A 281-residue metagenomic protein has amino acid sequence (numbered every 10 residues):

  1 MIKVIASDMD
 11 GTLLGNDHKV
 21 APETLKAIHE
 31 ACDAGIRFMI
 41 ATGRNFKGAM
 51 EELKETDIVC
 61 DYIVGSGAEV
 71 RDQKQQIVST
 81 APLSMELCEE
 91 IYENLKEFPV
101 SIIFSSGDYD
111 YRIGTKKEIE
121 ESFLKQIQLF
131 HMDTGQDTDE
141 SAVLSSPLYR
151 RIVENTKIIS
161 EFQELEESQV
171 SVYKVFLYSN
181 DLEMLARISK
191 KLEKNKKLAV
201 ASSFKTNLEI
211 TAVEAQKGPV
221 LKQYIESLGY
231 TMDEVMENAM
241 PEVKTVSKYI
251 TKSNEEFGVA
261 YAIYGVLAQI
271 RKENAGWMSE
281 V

Functional and structural regions predicted by a protein language model:
M1-V4, D8, G15, V20-P22 (+2 more regions): Mg2+-dependent phosphoryl-transfer enzymes with acidic/Ser/Thr/Gly-rich catalytic loops
P22-D139: Active-site phosphate-binding/coordination module
T24, A49-L53, I188, V243 (+1 more regions): Hydrophobic packing residues within well-ordered alpha-helices of enzyme cores
A31, L95, L192-E193, V243: A generic structural signal for well-ordered alpha-helical segments
A31, T42, S66, V175 (+3 more regions): Residue-level signal for inorganic ion chemistry
G35-M39, V59-C60, Y173-K174, D233-E234 (+1 more regions): Short active-site oxyanion
V59-G65, V200-A201, M236-E237, T251-S253: Short hydrophobic/aromatic-enriched beta-strand-loop microsegments
F98-V100, D108-V235: Conserved acidic, metal-coordinating active-site core of Asp-based, Mg2+-dependent phosphoryl-transfer enzymes
